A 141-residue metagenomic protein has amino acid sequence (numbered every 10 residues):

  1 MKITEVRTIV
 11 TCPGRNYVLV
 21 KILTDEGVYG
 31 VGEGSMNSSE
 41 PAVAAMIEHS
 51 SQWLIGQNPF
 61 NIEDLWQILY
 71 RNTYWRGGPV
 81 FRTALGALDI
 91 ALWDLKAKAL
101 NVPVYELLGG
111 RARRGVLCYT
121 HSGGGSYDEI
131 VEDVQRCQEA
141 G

Functional and structural regions predicted by a protein language model:
M1-P13, A97-K98, V102-V116: N-terminal amphipathic alpha-helix/helix-capping segment at the start of soluble metabolic enzymes
M1-V31, S35-M36: Structured beta-strand/loop patches that form or line metal/cofactor-binding pockets in enzymes
I9-T11, V80, E139: Short Gly/Pro-enriched turn/cap motifs at secondary-structure boundaries
R15, L88-D89, E129: Residue-level preference for nonpolar/small residues embedded in alpha-helices
Y17-L19, A87, L117: Broad gene-expression machinery/nucleic-acid interaction feature
L23-L100: Metal- or metallocofactor-binding catalytic centers and their adjacent structured scaffolds across diverse enzyme
W66-Y70, T83-L85, E106-G115, G123: Short, glycine/charge-rich beta-strand/loop segments that flank catalytic centers and engage negatively charged groups
R114-G141: Metal-dependent enolase-superfamily TIM-barrel catalytic cores that perform enediolate-based chemistry
